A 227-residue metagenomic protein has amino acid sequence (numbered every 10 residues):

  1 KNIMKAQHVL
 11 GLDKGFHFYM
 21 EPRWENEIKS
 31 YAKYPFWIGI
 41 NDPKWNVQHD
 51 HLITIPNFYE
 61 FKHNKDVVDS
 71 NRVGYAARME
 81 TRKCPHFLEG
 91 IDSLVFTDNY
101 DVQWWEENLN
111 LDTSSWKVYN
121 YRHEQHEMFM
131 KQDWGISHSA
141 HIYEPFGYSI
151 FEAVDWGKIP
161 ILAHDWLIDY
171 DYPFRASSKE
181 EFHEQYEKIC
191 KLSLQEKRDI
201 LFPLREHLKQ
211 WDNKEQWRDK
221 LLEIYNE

Functional and structural regions predicted by a protein language model:
H17-E25, A32-K65: Donor nucleotide-sugar binding/catalytic pocket of nucleotide-sugar-dependent glycosyltransferases
H63-K83, E89-F96: Conserved donor-binding/catalytic core segment of Leloir-type glycosyltransferases
E80, I136-S149, A163-Y172: Nucleotide-sugar-dependent
N108-K131, A140, E144: Conserved active-site histidine-acidic residue motif and adjacent donor-binding/catalytic loop of glycosyltransferases
H126-E127, Y148-D155: Short alpha-helical segment that forms part of, or immediately flanks, the ligand-binding pocket in carbohydrate-active
D155-A163: Short hydrophobic beta-strand element within catalytic cores of glycosyltransferases and related nucleotide-activated
I168-K188: Change "using UDP/GDP/dTDP sugars" to "using nucleotide sugars
K191-N226: A charged, aromatic-enriched C-terminal amphipathic alpha-helix characteristic of glycosyltransferases across folds
